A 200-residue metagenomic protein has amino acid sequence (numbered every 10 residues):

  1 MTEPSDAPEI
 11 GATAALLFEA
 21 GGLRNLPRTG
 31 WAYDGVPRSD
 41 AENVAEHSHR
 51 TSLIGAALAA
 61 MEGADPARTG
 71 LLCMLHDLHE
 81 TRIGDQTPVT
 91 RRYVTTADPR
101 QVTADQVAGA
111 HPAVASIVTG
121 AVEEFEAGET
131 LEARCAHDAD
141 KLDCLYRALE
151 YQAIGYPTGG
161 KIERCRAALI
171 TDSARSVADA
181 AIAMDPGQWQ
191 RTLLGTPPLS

Functional and structural regions predicted by a protein language model:
M1-S200: Alpha-helical, largely C-terminal catalytic domains that coordinate divalent metal ions via clustered Asp/Glu/His
